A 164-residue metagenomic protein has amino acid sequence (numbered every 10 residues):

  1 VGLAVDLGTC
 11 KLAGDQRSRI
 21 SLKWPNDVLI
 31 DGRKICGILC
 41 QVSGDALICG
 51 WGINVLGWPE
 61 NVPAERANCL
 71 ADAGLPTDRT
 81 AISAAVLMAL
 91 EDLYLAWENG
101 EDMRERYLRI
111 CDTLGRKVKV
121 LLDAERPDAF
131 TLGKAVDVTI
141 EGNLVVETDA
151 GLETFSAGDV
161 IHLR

Functional and structural regions predicted by a protein language model:
V1-R19, I30-R164: Long, positively charged amphipathic alpha-helical accessory segments at protein N-termini or as interdomain linkers
